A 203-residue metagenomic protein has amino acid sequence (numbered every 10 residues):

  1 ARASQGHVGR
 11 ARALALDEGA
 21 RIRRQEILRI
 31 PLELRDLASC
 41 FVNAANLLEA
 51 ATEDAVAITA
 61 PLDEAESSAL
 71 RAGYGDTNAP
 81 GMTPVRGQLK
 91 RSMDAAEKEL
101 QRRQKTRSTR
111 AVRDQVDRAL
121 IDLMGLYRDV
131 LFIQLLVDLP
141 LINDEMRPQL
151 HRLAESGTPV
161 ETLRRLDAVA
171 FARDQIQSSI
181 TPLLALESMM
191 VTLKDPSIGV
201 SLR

Functional and structural regions predicted by a protein language model:
A1-A119, L136-P140, E145-R203: Charged, glycine-rich active-site and insertion segments that engage polyanionic ligands
